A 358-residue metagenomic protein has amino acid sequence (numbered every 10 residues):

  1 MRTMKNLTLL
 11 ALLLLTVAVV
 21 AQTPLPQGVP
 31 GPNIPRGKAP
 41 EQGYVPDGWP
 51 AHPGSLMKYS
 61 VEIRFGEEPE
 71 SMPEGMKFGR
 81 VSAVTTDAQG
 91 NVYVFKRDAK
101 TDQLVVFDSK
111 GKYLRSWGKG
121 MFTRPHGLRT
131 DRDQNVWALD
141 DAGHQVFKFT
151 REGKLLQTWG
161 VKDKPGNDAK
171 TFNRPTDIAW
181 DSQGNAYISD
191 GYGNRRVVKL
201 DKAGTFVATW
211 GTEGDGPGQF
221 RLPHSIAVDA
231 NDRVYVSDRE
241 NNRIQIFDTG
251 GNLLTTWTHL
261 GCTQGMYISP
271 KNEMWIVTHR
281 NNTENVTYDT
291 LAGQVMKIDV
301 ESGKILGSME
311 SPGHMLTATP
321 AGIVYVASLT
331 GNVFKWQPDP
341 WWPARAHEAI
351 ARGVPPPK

Functional and structural regions predicted by a protein language model:
M1-L9: Bacterial N-terminal signal peptides that target proteins for export
T8-A18: Bacterial N-terminal signal peptides
Q22-K358: Eukaryotic scaffold repeat domains enriched in small/polar residues
